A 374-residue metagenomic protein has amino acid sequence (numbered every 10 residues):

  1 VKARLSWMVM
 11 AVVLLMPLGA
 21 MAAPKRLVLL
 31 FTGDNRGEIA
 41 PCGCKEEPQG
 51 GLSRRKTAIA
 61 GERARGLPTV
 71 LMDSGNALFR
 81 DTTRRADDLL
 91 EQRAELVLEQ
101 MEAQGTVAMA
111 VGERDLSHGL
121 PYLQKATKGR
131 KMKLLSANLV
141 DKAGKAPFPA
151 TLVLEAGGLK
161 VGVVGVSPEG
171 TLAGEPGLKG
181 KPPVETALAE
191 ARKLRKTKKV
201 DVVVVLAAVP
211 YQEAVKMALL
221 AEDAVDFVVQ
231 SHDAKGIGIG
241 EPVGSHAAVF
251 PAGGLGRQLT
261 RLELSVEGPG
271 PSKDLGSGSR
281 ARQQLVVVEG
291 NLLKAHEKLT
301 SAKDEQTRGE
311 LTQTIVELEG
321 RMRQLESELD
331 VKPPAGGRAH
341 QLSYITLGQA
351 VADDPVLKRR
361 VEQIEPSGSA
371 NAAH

Functional and structural regions predicted by a protein language model:
V1-L5: Positively charged n-region of N-terminal signal peptides that target proteins for export
S6-M8, R26: Hydrophobic alpha-helical segments and their boundary regions
M8-P17: Bacterial N-terminal signal peptides
L18-H374: Acidic, metal/ion-coordinating pockets
